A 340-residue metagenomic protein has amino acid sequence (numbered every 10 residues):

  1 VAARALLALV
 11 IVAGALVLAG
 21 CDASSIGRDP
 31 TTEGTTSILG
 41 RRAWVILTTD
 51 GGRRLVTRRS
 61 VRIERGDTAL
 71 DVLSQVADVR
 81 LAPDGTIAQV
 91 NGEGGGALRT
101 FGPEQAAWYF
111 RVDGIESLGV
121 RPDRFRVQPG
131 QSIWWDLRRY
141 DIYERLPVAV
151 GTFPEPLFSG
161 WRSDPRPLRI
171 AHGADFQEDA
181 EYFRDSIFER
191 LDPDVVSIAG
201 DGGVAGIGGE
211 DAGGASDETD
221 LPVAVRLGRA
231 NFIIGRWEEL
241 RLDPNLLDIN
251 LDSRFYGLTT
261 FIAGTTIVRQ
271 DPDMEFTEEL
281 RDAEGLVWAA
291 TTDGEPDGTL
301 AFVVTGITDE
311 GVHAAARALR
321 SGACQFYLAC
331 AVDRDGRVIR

Functional and structural regions predicted by a protein language model:
V1-A8: Bacterial N-terminal signal peptides that target proteins for export
L18-G20: C-terminal motif of bacterial Sec signal peptides marking the signal peptidase cleavage site
D22-D29: Bacterial lipoprotein signal-peptidase II cleavage site
S24, R126-R340: Solvent-exposed alpha-helical segments and adjacent loops that form catalytic or protein-interaction surfaces
P30-G34, R62-E64: A structural motif detector for short, solvent-exposed N-terminal "entry" segments of globular domains
T36-R59, P165-R166: Eukaryote-biased recognition of intrinsically disordered, low-complexity regulatory segments
G51-V61, D67-R80: OB-fold ssDNA-binding interfaces and closely related basic DNA-contact patches used across DNA replication/repair
L70-V120, R124-F125: Hydrophobic, secondary-structure "cap" segments at the distal end of domains
